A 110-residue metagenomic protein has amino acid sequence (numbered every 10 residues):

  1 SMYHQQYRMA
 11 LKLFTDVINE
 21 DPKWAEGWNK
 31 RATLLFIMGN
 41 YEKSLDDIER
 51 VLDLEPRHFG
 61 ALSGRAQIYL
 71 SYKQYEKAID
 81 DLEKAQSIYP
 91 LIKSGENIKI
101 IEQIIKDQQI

Functional and structural regions predicted by a protein language model:
S1-I110: Alpha-helical tetratricopeptide repeat
